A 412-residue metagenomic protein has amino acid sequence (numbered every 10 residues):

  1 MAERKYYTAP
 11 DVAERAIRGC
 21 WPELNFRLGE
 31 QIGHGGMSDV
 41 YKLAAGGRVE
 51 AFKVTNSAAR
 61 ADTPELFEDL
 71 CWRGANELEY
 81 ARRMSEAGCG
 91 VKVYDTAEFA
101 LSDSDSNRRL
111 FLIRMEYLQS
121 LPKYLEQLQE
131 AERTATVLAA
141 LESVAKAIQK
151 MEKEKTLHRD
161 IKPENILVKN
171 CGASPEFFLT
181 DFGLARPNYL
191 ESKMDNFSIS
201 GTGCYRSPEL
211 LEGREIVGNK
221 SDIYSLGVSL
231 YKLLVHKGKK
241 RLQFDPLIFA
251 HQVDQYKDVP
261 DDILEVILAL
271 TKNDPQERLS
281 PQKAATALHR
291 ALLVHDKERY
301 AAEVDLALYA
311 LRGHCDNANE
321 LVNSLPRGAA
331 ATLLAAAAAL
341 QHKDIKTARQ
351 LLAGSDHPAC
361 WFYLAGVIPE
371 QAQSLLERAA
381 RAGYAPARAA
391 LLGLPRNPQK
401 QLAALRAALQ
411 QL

Functional and structural regions predicted by a protein language model:
M1-E23, G29: Juxta-kinase regulatory segment immediately upstream of eukaryotic protein kinase catalytic domains
K92-R109: Short beta-strand micro-motifs within the conserved protein kinase catalytic domain, predominantly in the N-lobe
D105-L121: Conserved short submotifs of the Hanks-type protein kinase catalytic core that shape the nucleotide-binding pocket
A140-L141: Activation segment signature within eukaryotic-like protein kinase domains
E152-K169: Catalytic-loop of the protein kinase fold
D195-L210: Conserved activation segment of eukaryotic-like protein kinases, specifically the C-terminal portion of the activation
E209-K220: Conserved end of the kinase activation segment
T271-K283: A conserved short helix/loop substructure at the end of the activation segment of eukaryotic-like protein kinase domains
